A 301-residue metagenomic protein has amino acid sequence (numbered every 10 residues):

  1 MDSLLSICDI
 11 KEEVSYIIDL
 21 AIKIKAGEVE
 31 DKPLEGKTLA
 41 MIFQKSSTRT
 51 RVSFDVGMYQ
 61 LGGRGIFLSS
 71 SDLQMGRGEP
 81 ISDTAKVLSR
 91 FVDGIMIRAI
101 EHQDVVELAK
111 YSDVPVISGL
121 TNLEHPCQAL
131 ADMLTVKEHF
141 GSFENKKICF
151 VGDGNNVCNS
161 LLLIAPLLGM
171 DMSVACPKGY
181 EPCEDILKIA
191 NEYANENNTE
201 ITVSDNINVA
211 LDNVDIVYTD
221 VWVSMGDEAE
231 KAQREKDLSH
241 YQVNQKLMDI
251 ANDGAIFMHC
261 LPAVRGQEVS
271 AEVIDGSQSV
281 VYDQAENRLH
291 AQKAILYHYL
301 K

Functional and structural regions predicted by a protein language model:
M1-V52, V56, E124: Positively charged, low-complexity intrinsically disordered leader regions
T38-L39, F43-F91: Active-site cofactor/substrate anionic-group-binding motifs, chiefly glycine- and Lys/Arg-rich phosphate-binding loops
Q44-G57, F140-T219: Glycine-rich phosphate/diphosphate-binding loop of Rossmann-like nucleotide-binding domains
L61, F91, Y111-S112, L168 (+2 more regions): Short, structured coil segments at secondary-structure junctions
D93-I164, H259: Anion-binding alpha/beta catalytic cores of soluble intermediary-metabolism enzymes, centered on
E192-E272: Rossmann-like adenosine-cofactor binding region
G254-A255, L261-K301: Adenosine-phosphate binding glycine-rich loop
